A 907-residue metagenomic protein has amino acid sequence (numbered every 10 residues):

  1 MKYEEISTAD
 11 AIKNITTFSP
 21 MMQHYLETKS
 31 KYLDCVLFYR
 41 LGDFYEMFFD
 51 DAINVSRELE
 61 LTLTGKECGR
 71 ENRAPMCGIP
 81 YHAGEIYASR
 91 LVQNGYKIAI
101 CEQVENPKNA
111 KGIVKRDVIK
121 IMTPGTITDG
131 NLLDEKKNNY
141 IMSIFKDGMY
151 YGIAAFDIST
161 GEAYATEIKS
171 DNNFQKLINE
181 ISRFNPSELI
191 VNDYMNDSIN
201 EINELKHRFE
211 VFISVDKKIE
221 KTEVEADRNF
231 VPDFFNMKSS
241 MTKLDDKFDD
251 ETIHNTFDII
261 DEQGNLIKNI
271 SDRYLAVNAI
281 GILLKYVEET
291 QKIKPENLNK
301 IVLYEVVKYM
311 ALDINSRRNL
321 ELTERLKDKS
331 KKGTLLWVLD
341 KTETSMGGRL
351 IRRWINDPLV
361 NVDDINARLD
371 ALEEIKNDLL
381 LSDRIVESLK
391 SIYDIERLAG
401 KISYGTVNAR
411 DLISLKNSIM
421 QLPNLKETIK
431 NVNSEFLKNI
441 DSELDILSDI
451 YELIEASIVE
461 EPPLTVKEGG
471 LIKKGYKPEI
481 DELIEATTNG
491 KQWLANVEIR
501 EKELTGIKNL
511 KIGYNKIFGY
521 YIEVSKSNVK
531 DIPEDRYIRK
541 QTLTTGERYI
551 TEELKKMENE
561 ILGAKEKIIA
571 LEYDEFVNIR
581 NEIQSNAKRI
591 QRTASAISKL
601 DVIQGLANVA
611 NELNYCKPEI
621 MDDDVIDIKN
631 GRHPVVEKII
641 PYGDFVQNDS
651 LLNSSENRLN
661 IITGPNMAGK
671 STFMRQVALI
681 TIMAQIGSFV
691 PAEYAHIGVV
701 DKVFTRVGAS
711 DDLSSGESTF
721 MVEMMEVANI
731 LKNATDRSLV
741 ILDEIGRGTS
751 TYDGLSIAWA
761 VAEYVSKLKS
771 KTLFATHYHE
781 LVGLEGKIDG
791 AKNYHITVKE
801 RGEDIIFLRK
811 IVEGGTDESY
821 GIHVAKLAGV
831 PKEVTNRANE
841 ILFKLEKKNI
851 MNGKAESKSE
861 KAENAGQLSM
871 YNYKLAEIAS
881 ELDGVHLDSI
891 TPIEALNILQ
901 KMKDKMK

Functional and structural regions predicted by a protein language model:
M1-E374, D383, E387-K390, D394-S403 (+2 more regions): Charged catalytic and DNA/RNA-contacting regions of genome-maintenance and nucleic-acid-processing enzymes
F49-A52, R273, E343-T344, R352-W354 (+6 more regions): ATPase nucleotide-binding head domains, primarily ABC-like/P-loop NTPase cores
I100-D117, A596-Q604, N611, A775: Amphipathic alpha-helical
C101, P124-L133, K294, K430-F436 (+6 more regions): Active-site phosphate-binding and catalytic loops of NTP-dependent enzymes
D250-I253, M310-I314, L322, L326 (+5 more regions): Amphipathic heptad-repeat alpha-helical coiled-coil/stalk segments that mediate oligomerization, filament/stalk
Y404, N408, S418-Q421, K474-G475 (+2 more regions): Charged, surface-exposed helical/loop "interaction arms" that form contiguous linear patches used for dimerization
N408-D411, D888-K907: Short, amphipathic C-terminal "tail helix"
L543-N581: Extended, charged coiled-coil "arm/hinge" scaffolds of SMC/Rad50-like chromosome-maintenance ATPases and other large
